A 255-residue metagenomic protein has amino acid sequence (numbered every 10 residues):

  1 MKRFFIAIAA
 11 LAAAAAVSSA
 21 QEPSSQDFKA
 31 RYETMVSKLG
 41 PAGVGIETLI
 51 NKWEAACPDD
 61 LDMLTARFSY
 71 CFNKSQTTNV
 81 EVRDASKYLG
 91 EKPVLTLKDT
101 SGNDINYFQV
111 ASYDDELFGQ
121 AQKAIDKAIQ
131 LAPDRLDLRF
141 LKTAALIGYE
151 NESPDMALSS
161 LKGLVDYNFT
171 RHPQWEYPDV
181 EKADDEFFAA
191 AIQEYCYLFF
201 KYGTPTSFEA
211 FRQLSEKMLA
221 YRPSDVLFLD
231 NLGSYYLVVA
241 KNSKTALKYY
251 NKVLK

Functional and structural regions predicted by a protein language model:
M1-F28: Bacterial Sec-dependent N-terminal signal peptides
S18-D115: N-terminal leader/linker segments that initiate helical-solenoid repeat arrays
E22-A30, D59-L61, L97-N106, D134-R139 (+4 more regions): Generic helix N-cap/helix-start motif at coil->alpha-helix transitions
E33, S69, A144-L146, Y197 (+1 more regions): Residue-level recognition of tetratricopeptide repeat
K52-W53, A128, L164, K217-M218 (+1 more regions): Canonical positions in the second alpha-helix
P58-D59, Q130-D134, F169-T170, A220-S224 (+1 more regions): Short coil turns that delineate tetratricopeptide repeat
Y70-K127, L131, L141, G148-E194 (+3 more regions): Short coil/linker segments at helix-helix boundaries
